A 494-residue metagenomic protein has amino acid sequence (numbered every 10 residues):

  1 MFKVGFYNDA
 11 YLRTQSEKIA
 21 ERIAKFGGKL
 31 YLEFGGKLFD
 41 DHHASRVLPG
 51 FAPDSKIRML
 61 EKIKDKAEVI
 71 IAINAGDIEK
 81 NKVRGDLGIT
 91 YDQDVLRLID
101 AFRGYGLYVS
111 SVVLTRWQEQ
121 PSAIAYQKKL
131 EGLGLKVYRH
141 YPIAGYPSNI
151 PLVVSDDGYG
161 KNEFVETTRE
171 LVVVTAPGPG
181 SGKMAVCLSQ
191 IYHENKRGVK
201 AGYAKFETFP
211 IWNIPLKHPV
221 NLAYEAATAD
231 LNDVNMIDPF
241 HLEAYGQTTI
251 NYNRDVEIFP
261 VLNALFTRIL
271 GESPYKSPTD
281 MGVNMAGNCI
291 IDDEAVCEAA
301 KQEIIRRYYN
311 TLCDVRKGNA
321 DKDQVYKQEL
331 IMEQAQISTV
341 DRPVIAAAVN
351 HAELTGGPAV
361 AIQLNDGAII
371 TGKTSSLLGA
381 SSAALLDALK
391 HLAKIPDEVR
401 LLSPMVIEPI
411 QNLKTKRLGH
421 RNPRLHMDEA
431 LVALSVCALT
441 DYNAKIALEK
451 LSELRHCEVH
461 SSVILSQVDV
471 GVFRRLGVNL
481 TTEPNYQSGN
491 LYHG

Functional and structural regions predicted by a protein language model:
M1-T175, Q190-H351, G357, L364-D366 (+2 more regions): Flexible phosphate-sensing "switch/lid" loops adjacent to ATP/NTP-binding sites across phosphate-transfer
G178-P179: The conserved Walker
V186: Hydrophobic positions on the alpha1 helix immediately C-terminal to the Walker A/P-loop
A204-K205, V399-I407: Beta-strand segments within the central parallel beta-sheet cores of soluble alpha/beta enzyme folds
I369-I370: Hydrophobic "anchor" residues
K373-S375: Short clusters of small/polar residues that mark proteolytic maturation junctions
L377-A393: A short, polar/charged loop-to-alpha-helix boundary motif
A393-K394, T415: Flexible, solvent-exposed loop/hinge segments and secondary-structure transition points
